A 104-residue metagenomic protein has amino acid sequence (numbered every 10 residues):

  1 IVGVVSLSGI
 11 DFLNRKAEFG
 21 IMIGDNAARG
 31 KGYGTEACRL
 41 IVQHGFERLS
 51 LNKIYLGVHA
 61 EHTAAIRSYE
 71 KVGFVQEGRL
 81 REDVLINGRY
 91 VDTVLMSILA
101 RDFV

Functional and structural regions predicted by a protein language model:
I1-A27, L99-F103: Acetyl-CoA-dependent GNAT
I1-G3, A64, Y90: Glycine-rich acetyl-CoA-binding "A-motif" of GNAT/NAT acetyltransferases
F12, G34, C38, R89: Short, conserved glycine- and acidic-residue-centered signature motifs in active-site or ligand-binding loops
G30-H44, T63-K71: Conserved acetyl-CoA-binding loop-helix of GNAT-fold acetyltransferases
E47-G57: Conserved GNAT acetyl-CoA-binding A-motif
Y55-V58, V75-V91: Conserved catalytic-core motifs of GNAT/GCN5-like acyltransferases
Y69, F74, M96: Conserved active-site tyrosine of GNAT-family acetyltransferases
R89-V104: Terminal substrate-recognition subdomain of acyl/acetyltransferases
